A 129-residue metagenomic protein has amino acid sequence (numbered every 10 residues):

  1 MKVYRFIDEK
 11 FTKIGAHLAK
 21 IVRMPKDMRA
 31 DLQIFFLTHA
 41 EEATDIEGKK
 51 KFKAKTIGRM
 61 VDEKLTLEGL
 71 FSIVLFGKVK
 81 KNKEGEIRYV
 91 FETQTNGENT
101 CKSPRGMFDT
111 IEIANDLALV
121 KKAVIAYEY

Functional and structural regions predicted by a protein language model:
M1-L65: P-loop NTPase motor core
E41-Y129: Conserved GTP-binding G-domain of TRAFAC-class P-loop NTPases and closely related GTPase folds
